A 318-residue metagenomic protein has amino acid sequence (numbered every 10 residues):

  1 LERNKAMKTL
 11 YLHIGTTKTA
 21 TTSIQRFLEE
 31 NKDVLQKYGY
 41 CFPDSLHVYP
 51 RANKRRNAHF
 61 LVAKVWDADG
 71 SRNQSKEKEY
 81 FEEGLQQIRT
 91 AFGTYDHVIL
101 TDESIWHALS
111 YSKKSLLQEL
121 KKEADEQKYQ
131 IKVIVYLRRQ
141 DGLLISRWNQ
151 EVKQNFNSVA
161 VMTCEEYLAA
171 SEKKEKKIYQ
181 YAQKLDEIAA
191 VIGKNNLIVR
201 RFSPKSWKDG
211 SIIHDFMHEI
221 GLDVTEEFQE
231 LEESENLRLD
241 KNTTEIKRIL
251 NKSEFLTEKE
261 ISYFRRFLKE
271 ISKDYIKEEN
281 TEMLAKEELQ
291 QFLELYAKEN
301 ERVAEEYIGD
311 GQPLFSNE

Functional and structural regions predicted by a protein language model:
L1-A6: Short, Lys/Arg-enriched N-terminal segments with co-localized hydrophobic residues within the first ~10-30 amino acids
M7-E318: Anion-recognition interface
